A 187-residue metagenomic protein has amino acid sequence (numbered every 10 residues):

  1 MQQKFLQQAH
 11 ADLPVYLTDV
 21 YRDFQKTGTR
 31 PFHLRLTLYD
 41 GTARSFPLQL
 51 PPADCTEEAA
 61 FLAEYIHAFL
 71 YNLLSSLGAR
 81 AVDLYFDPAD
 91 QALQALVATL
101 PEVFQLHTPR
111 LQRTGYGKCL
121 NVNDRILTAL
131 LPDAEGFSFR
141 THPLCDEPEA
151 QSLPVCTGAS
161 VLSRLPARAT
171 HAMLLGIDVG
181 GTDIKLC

Functional and structural regions predicted by a protein language model:
M1-L174: Nucleotide/phosphate-binding catalytic cleft detector across ATP-hydrolyzing and phosphate-transferring enzymes
L34-L36, I184-C187: Short beta-strand scaffold segments in enzyme catalytic cores
A169, G176-D183: A short acidic Gly-Thr/Ser loop motif
